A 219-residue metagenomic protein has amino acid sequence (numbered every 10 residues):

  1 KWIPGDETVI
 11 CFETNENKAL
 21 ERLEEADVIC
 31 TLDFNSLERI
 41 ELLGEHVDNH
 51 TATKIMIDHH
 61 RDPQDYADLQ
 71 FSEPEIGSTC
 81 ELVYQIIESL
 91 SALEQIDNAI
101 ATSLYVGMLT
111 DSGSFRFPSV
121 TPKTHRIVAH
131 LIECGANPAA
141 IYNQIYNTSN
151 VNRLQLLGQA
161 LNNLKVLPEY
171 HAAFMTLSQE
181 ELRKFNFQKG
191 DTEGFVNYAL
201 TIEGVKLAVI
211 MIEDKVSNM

Functional and structural regions predicted by a protein language model:
K1, M56-I57: Short internal beta-strands
K1-E7, L20, E25-A26, T110-M219: Hydrophobic helix-and-loop "lid/oligomerization" segment in the mid-to-C-terminal part of catalytic domains
K1-N49: N-terminal small/polar loop signature for handling phosphorylated ligands or for N-terminal nucleophile
G5-I10, A52-T53, D68-E73: Active-site regions of enzymes building and remodeling cell-envelope glycoconjugates
F12, L32, I57-H59, P74: Generic beta-sheet signal
D27-C30, T53-I55, L207: Structural motif
F34-L37, H60-D62, Q179-E180, D214-K215: Short glycine-rich anion-binding loops that position phosphate/pyrophosphate groups of nucleotides and phosphorylated
H59-I127: Short alpha-helices
